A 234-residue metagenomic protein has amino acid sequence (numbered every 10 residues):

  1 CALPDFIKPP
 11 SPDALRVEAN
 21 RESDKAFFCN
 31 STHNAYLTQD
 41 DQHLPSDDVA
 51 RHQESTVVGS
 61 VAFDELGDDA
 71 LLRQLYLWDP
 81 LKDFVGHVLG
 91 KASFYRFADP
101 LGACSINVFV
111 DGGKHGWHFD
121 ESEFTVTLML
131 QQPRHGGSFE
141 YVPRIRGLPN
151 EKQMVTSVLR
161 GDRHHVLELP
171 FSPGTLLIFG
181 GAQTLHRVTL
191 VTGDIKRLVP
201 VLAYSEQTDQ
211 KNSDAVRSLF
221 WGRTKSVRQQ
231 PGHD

Functional and structural regions predicted by a protein language model:
C1-I7, P170: Short amphipathic
L3, F124-V126, L198-P200: Hydrophobic residues positioned within well-ordered beta-strands of beta-sheet architectures
F6-P80, F84: Non-heme Fe(II)-dependent double-stranded beta-helix
I7, L130, Y204-E206: Short beta-strand segments enriched in hydrophobic/aromatic residues within well-folded beta-rich domains
S23-F27, L89-A92, T208: A generic secondary-structure signal for well-formed alpha-helical elements
P45-R51, Y76-W78, V88-K91, P149-K152 (+1 more regions): Short acidic/polar alpha-helix capping motifs at helix-coil junctions
R73, K82-I178, A182: Catalytic core of non-heme Fe(II) oxygenases with the double-stranded beta-helix
E140-R144, L148-D234: Catalytic core of Fe(II)/2-oxoglutarate
